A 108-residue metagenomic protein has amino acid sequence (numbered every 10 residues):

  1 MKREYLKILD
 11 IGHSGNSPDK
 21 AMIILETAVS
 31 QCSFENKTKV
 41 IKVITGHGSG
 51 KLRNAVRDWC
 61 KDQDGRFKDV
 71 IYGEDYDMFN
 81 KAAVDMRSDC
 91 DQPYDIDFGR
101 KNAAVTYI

Functional and structural regions predicted by a protein language model:
M1-I108: Long, charged, low-complexity intrinsically disordered regions
